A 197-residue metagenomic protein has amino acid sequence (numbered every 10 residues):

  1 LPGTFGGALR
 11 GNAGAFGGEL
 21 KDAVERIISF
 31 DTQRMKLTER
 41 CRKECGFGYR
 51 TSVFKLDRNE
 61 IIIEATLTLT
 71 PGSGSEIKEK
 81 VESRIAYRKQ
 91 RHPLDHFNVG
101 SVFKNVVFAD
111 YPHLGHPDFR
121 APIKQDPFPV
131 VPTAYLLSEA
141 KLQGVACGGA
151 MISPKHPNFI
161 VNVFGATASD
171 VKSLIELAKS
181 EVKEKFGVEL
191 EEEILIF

Functional and structural regions predicted by a protein language model:
G3: An amphipathic, basic-hydrophobic helix/alpha-beta surface used to engage anionic, phosphate-rich ligands or surfaces
G7: Conserved phosphate/anionic-ligand binding catalytic regions in large, soluble enzymes, centered on
R10-K43, D57-L67: Structural signature of FAD isoalloxazine-binding scaffolds in flavoprotein oxidoreductases
L37-D170, K185-F197: Phosphate/pyrophosphate- and phosphate-bearing ligand-binding catalytic cores of soluble enzymes
A178: Phosphate/pyrophosphate-binding loops and the adjoining catalytic core of nucleotide-dependent enzymes
